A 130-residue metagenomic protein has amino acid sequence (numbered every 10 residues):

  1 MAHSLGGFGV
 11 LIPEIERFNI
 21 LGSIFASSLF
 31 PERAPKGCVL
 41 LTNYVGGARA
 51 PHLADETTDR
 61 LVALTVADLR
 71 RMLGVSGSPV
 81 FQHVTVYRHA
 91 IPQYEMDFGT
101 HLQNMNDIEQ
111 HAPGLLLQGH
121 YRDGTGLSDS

Functional and structural regions predicted by a protein language model:
M1-L41, A48-D55, D59, R71-M72: Mid-domain catalytic core of redox enzymes that form a hydrophobic substrate pocket/lid adjacent to a catalytic redox
L5, G74-Y87: A short coil-to-beta-strand element that immediately follows conserved catalytic motifs
S23, N43, L69, Q82 (+1 more regions): Hydrophobic, well-ordered secondary-structure elements that form the walls of internal hydrophobic environments
L29-K36, Y87-L117, Y121: FAD-binding beta-loop-beta segment adjacent to the flavin cofactor pocket
A63-D68: Short, well-ordered amphipathic alpha-helical segments that serve as non-catalytic structural scaffolds within diverse
G119-S130: A conserved FAD-binding loop/helix module that cradles the flavin
